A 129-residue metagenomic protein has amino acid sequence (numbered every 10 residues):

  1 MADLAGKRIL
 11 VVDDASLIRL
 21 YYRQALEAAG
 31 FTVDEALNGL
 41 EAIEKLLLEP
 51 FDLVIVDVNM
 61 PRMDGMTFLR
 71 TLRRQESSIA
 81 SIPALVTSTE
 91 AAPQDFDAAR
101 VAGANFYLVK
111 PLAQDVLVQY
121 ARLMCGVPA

Functional and structural regions predicted by a protein language model:
G6-L17, Y22-L26, V54: Conserved acidic segment of CheY-like receiver
G30-L37, K45: Short hydrophobic/Thr-rich beta-strand motif most characteristic of the beta2 strand and flanking loop of CheY-like
E49-I55: Active-site beta3 strand of CheY-like receiver
M60: Receiver (REC) domain active-site loop signature in two-component systems and cognate sites in sensor histidine kinases
L112-A121: C-terminal output helix
